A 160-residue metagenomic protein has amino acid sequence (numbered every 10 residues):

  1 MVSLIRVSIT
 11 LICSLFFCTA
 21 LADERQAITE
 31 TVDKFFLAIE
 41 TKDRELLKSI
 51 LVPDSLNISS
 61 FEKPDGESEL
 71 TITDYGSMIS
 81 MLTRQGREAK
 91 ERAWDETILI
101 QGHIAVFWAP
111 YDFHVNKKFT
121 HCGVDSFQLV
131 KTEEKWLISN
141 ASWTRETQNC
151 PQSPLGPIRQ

Functional and structural regions predicted by a protein language model:
M1-I9: Bacterial N-terminal signal peptides that target proteins for export
S8-F16: Bacterial N-terminal signal peptides
F17-S49, P53, P157-Q160: Short, low-complexity N-terminal intrinsically disordered segments enriched in polar/charged residues
F36-D43, L51-S55, S59, I79-L82 (+2 more regions): Sec/Tat-exported extracytoplasmic proteins
L51-D54, F61, A109-Y111, D125 (+1 more regions): A mature extracytoplasmic/lumenal domain signature
L56, S60, E69-N116: Surface-exposed, charged secondary-structure patches
V124-N149: Short beta-strand edge/turn micro-motifs at domain boundaries
Q148-Q160: Short, low-complexity, Pro/Ser/Thr/Gly-rich segments in the mature regions of secreted, periplasmic
